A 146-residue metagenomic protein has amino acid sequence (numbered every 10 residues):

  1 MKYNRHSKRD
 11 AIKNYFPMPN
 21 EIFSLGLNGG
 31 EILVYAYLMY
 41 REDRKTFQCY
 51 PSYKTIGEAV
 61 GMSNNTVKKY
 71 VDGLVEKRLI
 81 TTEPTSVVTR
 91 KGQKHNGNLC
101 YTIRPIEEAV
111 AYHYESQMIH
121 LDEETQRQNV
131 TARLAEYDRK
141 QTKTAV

Functional and structural regions predicted by a protein language model:
M1-T66, D72, K94: Short recognition helix of helix-turn-helix/winged-helix DNA-binding domains
R9, D43-R44, S116, H120 (+2 more regions): Intrinsic structural disorder/low-complexity segments
M18-N20, T85, I106, T142: Generic low-complexity segments that are intrinsically disordered, proline-rich and/or Lys/Arg-biased
L33, C100-T102, K143-A145: Generic structural signal for residues positioned in beta-strands
N65-L134: Winged-helix/helix-turn-helix nucleic-acid-interaction surface
A135, R139-V146: Short acidic DE-rich linear segments
